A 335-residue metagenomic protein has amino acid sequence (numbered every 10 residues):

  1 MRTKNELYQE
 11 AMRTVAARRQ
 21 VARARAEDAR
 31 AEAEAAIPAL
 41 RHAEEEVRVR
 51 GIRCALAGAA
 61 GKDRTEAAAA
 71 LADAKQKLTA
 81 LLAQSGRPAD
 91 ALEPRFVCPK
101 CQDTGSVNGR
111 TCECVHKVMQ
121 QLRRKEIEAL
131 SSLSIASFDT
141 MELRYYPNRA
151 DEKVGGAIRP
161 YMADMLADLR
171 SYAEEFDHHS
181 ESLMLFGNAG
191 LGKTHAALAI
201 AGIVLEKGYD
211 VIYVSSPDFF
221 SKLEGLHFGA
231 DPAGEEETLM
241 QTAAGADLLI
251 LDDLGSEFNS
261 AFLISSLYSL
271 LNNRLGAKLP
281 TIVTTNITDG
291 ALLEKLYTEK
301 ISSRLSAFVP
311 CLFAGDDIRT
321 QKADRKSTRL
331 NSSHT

Functional and structural regions predicted by a protein language model:
G86-I135: Interdomain "pre-motor" coupling segment immediately N-terminal to P-loop NTPase/helicase cores
D139-S182: Pre-Walker A (pre-P-loop) alpha-helix and adjacent loop at the N terminus of AAA/AAA+ ATPase modules, a conserved
A150-K153, A157, L205-G245: Short glycine-rich substrate-engagement loop in P-loop NTPases that contacts/grips substrate
S180-H195: Walker A/P-loop nucleotide-binding motif
A196, I200: Hydrophobic positions on the alpha1 helix immediately C-terminal to the Walker A/P-loop
E224-L275: Conserved nucleotide-sensing/catalytic segment adjacent to the nucleotide-binding pocket in NTP-handling enzymes
E294-D316: A short helix-turn-beta junction within AAA+ P-loop NTPase domains corresponding to the substrate/partner-engaging
K326, L330-T335: Single conserved hydrophobic/aromatic residue that forms the stacking wall/gate of nucleotide- or nucleobase-binding
